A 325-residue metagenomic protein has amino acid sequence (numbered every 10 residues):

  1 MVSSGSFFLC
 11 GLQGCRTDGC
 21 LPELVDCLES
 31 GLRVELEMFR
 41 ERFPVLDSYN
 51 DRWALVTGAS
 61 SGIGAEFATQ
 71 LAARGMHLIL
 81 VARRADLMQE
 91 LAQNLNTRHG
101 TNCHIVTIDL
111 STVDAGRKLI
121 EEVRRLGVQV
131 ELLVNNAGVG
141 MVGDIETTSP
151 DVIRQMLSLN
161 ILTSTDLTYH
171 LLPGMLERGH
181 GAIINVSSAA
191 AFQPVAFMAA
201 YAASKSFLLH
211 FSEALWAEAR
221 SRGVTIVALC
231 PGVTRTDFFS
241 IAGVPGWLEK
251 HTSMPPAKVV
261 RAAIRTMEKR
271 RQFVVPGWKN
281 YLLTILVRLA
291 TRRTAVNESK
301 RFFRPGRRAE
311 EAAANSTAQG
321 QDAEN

Functional and structural regions predicted by a protein language model:
W53, S60-S61: Conserved glycine-rich cofactor-binding loop
R74-L91: Conserved glycine-rich Rossmann-like NAD(P)H-binding loop of the short-chain dehydrogenase/reductase
N136-M141: Conserved NAD(P)H cofactor-binding loop of Rossmann-fold oxidoreductase domains
D144-I145, S149-L157: Substrate-binding pocket helix/loop in short-chain dehydrogenase/reductase
T168, S204: Active-site helix of classical SDR
S188: Residue(s) in the substrate-gating loop at a strand-loop-helix junction that position the organic substrate next
W216-L282, R293, E311: SDR active-site lid
